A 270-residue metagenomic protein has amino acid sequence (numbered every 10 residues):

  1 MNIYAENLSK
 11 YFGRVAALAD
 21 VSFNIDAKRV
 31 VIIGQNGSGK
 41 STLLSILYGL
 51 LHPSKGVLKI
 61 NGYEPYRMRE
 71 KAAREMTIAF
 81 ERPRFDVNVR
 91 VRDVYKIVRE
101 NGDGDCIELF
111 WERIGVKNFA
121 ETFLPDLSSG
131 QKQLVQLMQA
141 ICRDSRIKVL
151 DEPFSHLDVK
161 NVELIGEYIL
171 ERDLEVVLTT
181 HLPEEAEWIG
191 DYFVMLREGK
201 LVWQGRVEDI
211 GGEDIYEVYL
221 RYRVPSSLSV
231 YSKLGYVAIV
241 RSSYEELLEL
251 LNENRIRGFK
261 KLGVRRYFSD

Functional and structural regions predicted by a protein language model:
Y48: Helix-to-loop junction immediately C-terminal to a conserved catalytic motif
G56-R67, K71-A72: Conserved ABC transporter NBD signature motif
R82, V87-G102: Q-loop/switch helix immediately C-terminal to the Walker
F110-D126: Conserved ABC nucleotide-binding domain
K148-E152: Catalytic Walker B motif of ABC-type/P-loop ATPase nucleotide-binding domains
D214, Y219-R223, S229-D270: C-terminal coupling/interaction segments
